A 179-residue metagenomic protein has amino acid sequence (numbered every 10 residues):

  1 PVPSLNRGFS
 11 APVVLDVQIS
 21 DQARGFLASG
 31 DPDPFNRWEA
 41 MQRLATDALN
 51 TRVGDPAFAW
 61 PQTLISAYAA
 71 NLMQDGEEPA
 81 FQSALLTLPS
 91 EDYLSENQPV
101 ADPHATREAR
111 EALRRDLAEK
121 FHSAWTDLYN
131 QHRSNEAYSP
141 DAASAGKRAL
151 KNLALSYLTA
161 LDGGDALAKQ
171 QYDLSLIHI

Functional and structural regions predicted by a protein language model:
V2-L176: Long, ordered, helix-rich scaffold segments
